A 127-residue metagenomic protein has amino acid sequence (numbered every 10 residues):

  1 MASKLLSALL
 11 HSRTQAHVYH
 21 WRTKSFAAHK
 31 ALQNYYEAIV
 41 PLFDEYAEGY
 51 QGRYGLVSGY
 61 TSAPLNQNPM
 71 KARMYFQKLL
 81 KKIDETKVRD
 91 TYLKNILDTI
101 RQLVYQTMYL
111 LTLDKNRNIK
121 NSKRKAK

Functional and structural regions predicted by a protein language model:
M1-K4, N95, T99, N118-K127: Charge-dense, intrinsically disordered terminal/linker segments
M1-L6, S12, P69-A72: Disorder-to-helix initiation segments
L5, K24, A28, R89 (+1 more regions): Residue-level recognition of alpha-helical structural elements
L6, R13, H20, F43 (+3 more regions): Heptad-repeat amphipathic alpha-helical coiled-coil interaction surface used for oligomerization/assembly
H11-Q33: Helix-loop segments that flank and shape redox-cofactor active sites
A16-K24, Y50, I83-D90, L111-N118: Secondary-structure edge/capping motif, primarily at the C-terminal ends of alpha-helices and the immediately following
H29-S58: Conserved alpha-helical segments that form or flank metal/cofactor-binding pockets of metalloenzymes
T61-T112: Acidic/histidine-rich alpha-helical segments that form the ligand environment of transition-metal centers
